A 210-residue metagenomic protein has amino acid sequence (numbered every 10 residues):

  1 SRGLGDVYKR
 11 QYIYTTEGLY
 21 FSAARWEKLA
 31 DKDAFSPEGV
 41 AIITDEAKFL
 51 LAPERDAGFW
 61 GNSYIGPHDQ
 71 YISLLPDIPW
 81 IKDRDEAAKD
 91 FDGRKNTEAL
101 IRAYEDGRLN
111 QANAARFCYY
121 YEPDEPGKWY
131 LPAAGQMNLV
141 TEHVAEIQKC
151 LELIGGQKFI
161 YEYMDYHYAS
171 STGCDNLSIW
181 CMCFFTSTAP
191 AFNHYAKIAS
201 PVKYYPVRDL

Functional and structural regions predicted by a protein language model:
S1-Y8: Short, small-residue-biased leader/transition segments that mark boundaries at the very start of proteins
R2, T44, D124, I198-P201: A generic fold-level signal
K9-D45, Y119-Y120: Short, surface-exposed beta-strand/loop micro-motifs that present aromatic residues
Y20, F49-L51, Y168, K203: Short hydrophobic-acidic sequence motifs that mark active-site Asp/Glu residues
A24, P53-D56, S171: Pocket-edge structural micro-motifs
F35-Y130, A134-G135, L139-H143: Short aromatic-cysteine micro-motif
G127, A134-L210: C-terminal, surface-exposed recognition/capping segments
